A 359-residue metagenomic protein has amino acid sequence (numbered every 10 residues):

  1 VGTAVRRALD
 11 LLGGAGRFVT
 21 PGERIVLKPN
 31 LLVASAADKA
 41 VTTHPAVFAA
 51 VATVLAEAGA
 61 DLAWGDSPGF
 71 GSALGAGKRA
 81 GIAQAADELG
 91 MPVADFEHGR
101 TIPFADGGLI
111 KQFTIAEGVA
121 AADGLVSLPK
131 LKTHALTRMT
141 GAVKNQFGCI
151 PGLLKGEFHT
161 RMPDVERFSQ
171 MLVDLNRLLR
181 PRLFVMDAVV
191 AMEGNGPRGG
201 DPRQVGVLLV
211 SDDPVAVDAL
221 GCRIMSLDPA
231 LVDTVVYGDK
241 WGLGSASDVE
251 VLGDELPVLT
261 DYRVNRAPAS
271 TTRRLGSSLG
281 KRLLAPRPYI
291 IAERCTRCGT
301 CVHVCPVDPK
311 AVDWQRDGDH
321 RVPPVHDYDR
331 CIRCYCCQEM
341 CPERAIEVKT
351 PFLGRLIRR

Functional and structural regions predicted by a protein language model:
V1-P288, A292, T296, V302-H303 (+4 more regions): N-terminal and secondary-structure boundary signal
I332-R333: Extended, alpha-helix-rich binding/interface surfaces that flank or overlap catalytic cores and mediate recognition
